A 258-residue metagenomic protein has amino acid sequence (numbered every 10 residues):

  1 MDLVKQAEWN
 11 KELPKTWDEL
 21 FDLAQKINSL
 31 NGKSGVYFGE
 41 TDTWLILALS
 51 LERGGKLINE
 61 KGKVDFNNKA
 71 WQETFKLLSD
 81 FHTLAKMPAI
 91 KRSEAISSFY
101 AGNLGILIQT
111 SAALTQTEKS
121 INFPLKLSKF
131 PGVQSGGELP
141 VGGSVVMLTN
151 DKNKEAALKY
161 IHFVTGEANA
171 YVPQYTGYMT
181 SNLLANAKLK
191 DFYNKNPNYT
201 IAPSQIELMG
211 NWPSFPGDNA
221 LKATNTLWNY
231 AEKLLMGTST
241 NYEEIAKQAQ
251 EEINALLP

Functional and structural regions predicted by a protein language model:
M1-E12, F21, F38-E60, L139-M147 (+1 more regions): Periplasmic solute-binding protein
A7, D80-L84, E118-S181, W212 (+2 more regions): Extracytoplasmic/periplasmic substrate-recognition and gating elements
K15-D22, P88-A101: Short helix-initiation/N-cap motifs at beta->coil->alpha
L20, I27, S50, S98-I106: Hydrophobic residues within well-ordered alpha-helices
F21-K26, K61-A89: Glycine-centered hinge/linker elements that transmit conformational signals in sensory and ligand-binding systems
L30-S34, A101-Q109, F123: Alpha-to-beta junction loops
D42, R92, Q109-L114, P203: Beta->alpha turn/N-cap motifs
Y175-N229, K233: Long, aromatic- and glycine/proline-rich binding clefts that accommodate carbohydrate-like moieties
